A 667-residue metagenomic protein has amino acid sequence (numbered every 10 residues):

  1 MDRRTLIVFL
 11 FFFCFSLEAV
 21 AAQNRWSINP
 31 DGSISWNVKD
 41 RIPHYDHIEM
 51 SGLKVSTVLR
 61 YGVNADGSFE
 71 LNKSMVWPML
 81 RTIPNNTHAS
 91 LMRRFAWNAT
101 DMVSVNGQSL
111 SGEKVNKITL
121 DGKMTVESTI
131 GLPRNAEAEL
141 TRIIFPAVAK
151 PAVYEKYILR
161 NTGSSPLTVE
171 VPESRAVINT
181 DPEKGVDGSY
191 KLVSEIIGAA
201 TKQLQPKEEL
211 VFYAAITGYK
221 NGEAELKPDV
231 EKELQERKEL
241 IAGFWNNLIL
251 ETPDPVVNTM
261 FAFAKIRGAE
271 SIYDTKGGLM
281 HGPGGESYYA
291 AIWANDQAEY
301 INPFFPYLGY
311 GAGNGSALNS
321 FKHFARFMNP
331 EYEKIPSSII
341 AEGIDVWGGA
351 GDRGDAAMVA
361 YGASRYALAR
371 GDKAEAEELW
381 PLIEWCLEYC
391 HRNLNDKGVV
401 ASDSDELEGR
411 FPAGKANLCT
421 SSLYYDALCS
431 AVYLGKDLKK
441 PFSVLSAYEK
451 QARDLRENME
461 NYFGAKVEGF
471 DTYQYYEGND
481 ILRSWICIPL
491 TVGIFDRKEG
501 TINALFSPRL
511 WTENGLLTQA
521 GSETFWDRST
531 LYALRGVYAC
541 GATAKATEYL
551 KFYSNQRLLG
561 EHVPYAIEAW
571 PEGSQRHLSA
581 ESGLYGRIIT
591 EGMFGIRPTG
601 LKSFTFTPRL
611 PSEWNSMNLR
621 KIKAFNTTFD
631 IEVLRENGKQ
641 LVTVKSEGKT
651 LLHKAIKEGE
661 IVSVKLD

Functional and structural regions predicted by a protein language model:
M1-Q23: Bacterial Sec-dependent N-terminal signal peptides
D2-T5, A19, S165-V169, G313 (+1 more regions): Short secondary-structure capping/junction motifs at helix and strand boundaries
V20-T259, G309-Y310, A542, S554 (+1 more regions): Terminal accessory carbohydrate-recognition/targeting modules of carbohydrate-active enzymes
E113-M124, N247-E286, T491, G500-F506: Conserved oxyanion/phosphate-binding beta-strand-loop segments in alpha/beta enzyme cores
Q203-P228, E286-A290, P336-M358, E388-R453 (+3 more regions): The feature captures the catalytic groove of carbohydrate-active enzymes
F244-Y273, Y310, S316-I335, Y366-T420 (+2 more regions): Active-site acid/base region of carbohydrate-active enzymes
G277-G282, L308-A401, Y532, K545-A580: Helix-terminus loop motifs that line ligand-binding clefts
W293-L308, G313-L318, K322, P381-E384 (+7 more regions): Active-site core of glycosidic bond-cleaving carbohydrate-active enzymes
